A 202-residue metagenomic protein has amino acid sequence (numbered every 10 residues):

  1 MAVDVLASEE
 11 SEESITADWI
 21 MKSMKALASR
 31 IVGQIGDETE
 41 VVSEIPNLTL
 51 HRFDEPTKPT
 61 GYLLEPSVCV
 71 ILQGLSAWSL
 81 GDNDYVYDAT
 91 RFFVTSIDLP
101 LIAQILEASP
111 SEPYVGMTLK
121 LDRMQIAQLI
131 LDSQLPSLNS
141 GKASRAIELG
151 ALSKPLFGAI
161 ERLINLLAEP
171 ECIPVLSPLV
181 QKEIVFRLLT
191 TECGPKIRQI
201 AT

Functional and structural regions predicted by a protein language model:
M1-E44, L48-H51, T57-K58, S140-I147: A short, N-terminal "cap"/entry segment at the start of jelly-roll beta-barrel domains of the cupin/DSBH fold
M1-S14, L50-K58, T90-A108, A151-A168: Short, charged N-terminal helix-start/capping segments
D4-I20, I126-E183, R187-L188, C193-A201: Amphipathic alpha-helical segments enriched in hydrophobic/aromatic residues interleaved with Lys/Arg
S23, G33-D37, V41-E44, P59 (+6 more regions): N-proximal short alpha-helices
D37, E55, A77, L106 (+4 more regions): A general structural-boundary detector
E40-S137: N-terminal regulatory/effector-sensing and dimerization cores that precede helix-turn-helix DNA-binding domains
